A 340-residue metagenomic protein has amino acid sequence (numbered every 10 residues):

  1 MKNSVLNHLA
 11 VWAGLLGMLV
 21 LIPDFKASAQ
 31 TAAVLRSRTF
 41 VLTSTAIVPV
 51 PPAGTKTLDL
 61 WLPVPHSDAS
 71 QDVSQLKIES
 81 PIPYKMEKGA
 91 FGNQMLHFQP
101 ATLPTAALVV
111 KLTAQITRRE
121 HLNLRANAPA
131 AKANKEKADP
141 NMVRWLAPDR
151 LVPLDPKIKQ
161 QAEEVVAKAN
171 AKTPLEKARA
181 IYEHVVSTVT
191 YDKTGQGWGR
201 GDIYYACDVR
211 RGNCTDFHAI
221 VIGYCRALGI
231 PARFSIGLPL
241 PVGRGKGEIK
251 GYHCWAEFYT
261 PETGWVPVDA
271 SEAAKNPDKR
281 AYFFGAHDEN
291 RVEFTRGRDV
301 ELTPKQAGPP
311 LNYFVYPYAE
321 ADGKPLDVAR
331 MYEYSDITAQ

Functional and structural regions predicted by a protein language model:
M1-N7: N-terminal secretory signal peptides that target proteins for export/translocation
A10-D24: Bacterial N-terminal signal peptides
A29-L122: Intrinsically disordered, low-complexity N-terminal segments that are enriched in acidic
P52, P65-A69, T117, E163-N170 (+4 more regions): Sec-exported extracytoplasmic/periplasmic mature domains
A90, V109-D192, G197-D208: Acidic low-complexity segments
P174-I181, R210-C225: Active-site nucleophilic cysteine motif
A219-A307: Hydrophobic/aromatic-rich core segments of domains that either
H287-Q340: Low-complexity, Gly/Ser/Thr/Pro-rich intrinsically disordered linker/tail segments
